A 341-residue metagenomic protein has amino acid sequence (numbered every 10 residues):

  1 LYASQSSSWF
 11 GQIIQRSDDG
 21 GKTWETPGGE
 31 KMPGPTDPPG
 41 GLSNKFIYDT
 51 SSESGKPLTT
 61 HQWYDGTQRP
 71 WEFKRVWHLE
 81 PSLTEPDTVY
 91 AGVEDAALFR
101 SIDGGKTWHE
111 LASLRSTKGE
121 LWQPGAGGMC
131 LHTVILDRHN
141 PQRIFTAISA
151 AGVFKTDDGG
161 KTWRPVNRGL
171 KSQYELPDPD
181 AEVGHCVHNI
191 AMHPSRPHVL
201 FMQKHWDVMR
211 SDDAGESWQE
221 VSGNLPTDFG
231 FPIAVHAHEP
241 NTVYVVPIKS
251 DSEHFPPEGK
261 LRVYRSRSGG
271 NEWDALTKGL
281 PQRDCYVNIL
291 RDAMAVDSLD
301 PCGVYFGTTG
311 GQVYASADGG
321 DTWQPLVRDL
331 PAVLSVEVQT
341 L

Functional and structural regions predicted by a protein language model:
L1-L341: Extracellular glycan-interacting surfaces
